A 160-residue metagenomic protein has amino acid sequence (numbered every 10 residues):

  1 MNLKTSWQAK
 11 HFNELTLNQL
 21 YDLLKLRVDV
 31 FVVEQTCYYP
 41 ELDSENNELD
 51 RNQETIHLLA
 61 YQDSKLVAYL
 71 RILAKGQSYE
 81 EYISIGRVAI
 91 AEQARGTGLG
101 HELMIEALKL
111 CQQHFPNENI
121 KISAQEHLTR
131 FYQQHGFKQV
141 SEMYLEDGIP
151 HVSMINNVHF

Functional and structural regions predicted by a protein language model:
N2-N52, H57, Y61-D63: Short amphipathic alpha-helix that is part of the acyltransferase structural core
L59, K65-K75, S84, A89: Conserved beta-strand in the GNAT
K75-I85, R95, H114-E118, G148-P150: A conserved beta-turn-beta hairpin within the catalytic core of GNAT-like acetyltransferases that forms part
G86, A91, S123-Q125: Residue-level recognition of the GNAT/N-acetyltransferase active site
I90, G96-K109: Conserved acetyl-CoA-binding loop-helix of GNAT-fold acetyltransferases
R95, R130-Q134: Acidic/histidine-enriched, beta-strand-rich ligand/metal-binding domains
M104, C111-A124: Conserved GNAT acetyl-CoA-binding A-motif
K121-S123, Q133, K138-S153: Conserved catalytic-core motifs of GNAT/GCN5-like acyltransferases
